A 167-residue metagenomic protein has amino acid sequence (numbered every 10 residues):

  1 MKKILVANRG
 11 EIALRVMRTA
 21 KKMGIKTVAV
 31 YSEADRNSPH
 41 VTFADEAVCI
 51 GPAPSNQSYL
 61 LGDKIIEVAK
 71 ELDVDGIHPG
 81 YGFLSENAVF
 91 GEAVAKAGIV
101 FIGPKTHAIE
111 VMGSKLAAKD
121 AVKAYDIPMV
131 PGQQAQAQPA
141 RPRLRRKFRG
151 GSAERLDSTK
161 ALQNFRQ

Functional and structural regions predicted by a protein language model:
M1-Q167: N-terminal beta-alpha lobe that positions the nucleotide/phosphoryl donor in ATP/NTP-coupled carboxylate activation
